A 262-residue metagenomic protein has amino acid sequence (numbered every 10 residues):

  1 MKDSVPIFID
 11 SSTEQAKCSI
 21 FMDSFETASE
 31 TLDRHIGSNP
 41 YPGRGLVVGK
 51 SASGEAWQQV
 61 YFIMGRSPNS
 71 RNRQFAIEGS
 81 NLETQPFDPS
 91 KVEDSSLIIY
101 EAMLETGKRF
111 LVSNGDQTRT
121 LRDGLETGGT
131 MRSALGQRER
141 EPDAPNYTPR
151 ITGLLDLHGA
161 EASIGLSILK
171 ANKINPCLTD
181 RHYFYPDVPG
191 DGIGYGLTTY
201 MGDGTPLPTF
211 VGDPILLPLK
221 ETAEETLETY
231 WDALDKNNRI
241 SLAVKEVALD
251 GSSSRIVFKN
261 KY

Functional and structural regions predicted by a protein language model:
P6-F8, C18-Y262: Conserved short alpha-helical segments that host acidic/polar catalytic motifs at enzyme active sites
